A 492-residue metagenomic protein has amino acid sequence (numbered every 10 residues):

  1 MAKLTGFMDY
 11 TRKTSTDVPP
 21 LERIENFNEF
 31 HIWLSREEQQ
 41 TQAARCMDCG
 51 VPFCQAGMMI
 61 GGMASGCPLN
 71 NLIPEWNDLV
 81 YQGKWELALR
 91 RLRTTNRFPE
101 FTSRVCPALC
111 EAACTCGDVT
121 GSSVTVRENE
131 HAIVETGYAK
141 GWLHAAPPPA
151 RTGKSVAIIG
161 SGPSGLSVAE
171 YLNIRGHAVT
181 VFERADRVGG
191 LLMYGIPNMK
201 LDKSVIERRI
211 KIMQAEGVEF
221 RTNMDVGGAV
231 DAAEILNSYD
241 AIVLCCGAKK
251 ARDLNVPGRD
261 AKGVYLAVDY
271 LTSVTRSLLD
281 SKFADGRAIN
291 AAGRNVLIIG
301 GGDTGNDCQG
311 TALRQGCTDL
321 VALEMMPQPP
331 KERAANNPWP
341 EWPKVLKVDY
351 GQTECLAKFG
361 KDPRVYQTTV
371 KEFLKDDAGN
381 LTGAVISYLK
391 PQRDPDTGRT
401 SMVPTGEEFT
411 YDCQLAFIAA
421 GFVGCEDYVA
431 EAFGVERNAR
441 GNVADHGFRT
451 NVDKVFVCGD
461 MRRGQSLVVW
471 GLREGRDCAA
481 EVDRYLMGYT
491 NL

Functional and structural regions predicted by a protein language model:
E25-Q40, A64-S65, L69-R104, A108 (+2 more regions): Ferredoxin-type iron-sulfur electron-transfer modules in oxidoreductases and energy-metabolism complexes
L89-N96, L109, N129, L192-D240 (+1 more regions): N-terminal Rossmann-like dinucleotide/flavin-binding domain of flavoprotein oxidoreductases that bind FAD/FMN
A132-A150, R208-G228, A251-Q315, R437-N451: Glycine-rich dinucleotide-binding loop and its adjacent helix/turn
A150, S155-I159, E207-V256, K371-D394 (+2 more regions): Feature captures the FAD/FMN-dependent oxidoreductase FAD-binding
S155-T180, T304-Q315: N-terminal Rossmann-like FAD-binding beta1-loop-alpha1 element of flavoenzymes
H177-M193, L320-P330: Glycine-rich FAD pyrophosphate-binding loop
D260-G293, Q392-Q465: FAD-site-proximal beta/loop scaffold in flavoenzymes
G305-C308, M461-Y489: A conserved FAD-binding loop/helix module that cradles the flavin
